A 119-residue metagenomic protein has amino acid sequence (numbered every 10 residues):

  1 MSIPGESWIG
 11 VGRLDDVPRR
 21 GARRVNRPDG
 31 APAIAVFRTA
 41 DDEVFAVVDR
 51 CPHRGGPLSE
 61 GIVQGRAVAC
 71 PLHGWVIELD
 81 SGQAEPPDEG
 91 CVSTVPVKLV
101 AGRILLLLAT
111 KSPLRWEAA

Functional and structural regions predicted by a protein language model:
M1-G65, E78, S93-A119: N-terminal pre-ligand scaffold of iron-sulfur
C51, C70-H73: Short cysteine clusters
G65-P71, A84-S93: Short cysteine/histidine-rich metal-coordination sites, predominantly Zn2+-binding motifs
V76-I77, Q83: M16/MPP (pitrilysin/insulinase) zinc-metallopeptidase core fold and M16-derived inactive scaffolds
